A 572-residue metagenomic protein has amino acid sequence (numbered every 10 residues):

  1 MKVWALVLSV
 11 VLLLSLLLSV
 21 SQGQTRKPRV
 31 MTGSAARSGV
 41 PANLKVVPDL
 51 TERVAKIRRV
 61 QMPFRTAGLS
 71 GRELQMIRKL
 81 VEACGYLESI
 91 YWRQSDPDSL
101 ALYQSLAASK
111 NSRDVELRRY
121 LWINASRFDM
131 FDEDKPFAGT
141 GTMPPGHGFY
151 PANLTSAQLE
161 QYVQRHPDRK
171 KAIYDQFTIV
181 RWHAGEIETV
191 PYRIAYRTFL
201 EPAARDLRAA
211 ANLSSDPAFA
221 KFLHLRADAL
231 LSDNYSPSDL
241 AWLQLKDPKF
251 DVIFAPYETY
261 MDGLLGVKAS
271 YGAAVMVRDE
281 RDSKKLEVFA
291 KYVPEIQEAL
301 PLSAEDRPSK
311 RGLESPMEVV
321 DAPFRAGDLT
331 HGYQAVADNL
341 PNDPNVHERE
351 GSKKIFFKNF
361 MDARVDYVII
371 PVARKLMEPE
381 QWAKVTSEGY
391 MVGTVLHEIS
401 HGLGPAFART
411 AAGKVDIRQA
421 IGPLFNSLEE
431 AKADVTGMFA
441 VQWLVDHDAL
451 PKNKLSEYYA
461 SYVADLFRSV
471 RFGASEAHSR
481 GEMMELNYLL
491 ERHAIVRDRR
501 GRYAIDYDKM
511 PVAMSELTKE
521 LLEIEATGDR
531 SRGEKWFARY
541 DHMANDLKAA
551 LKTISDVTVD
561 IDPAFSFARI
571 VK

Functional and structural regions predicted by a protein language model:
M1-A5: Positively charged n-region of N-terminal signal peptides that target proteins for export
V7-S19: Bacterial N-terminal signal peptides
S21-T25: Boundary at the C-terminal end of the N-terminal hydrophobic targeting segment
R26, V30-M31: Hydrophobic/aromatic hotspots within intrinsically disordered, low-complexity regions
T32-S214, A218-F222: N-terminal helix-rich structural modules
L50-M62, A67-M76, H166, K170-S427 (+4 more regions): Fold-level signature of zinc-dependent metallopeptidase catalytic domains
M438-K535, R539: Long, well-structured alpha-helical subdomains associated with metal-dependent extracellular/ecto-lumenal hydrolases
L521-K572: Extended, compositionally biased alpha-helical segments that mediate assembly or anchoring
